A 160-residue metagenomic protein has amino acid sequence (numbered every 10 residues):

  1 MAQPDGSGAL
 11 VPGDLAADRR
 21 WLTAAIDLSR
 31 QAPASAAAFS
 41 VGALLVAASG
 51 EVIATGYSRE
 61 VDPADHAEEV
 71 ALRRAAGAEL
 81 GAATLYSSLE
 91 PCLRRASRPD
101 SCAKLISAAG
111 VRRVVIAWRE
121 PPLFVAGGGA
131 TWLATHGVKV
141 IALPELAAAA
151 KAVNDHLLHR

Functional and structural regions predicted by a protein language model:
M1-D18, I141: Catalytic cores of nucleic-acid editing and processing enzymes, centered on the cytidine/adenosine deaminase
L10, D14-A37: Short, basic/aromatic recognition patches
A37-V41, D65: Short, basic and Ser/Thr-rich N-terminal targeting/leader segments
S40-G50: Short beta-strand scaffold segments in enzyme catalytic cores
V52-K151: Zn2+-dependent cytidine deaminase-like catalytic core
H156-R160: Phosphate/diphosphate-binding glycine-rich loops and adjacent basic-rich segments that engage nucleotide
